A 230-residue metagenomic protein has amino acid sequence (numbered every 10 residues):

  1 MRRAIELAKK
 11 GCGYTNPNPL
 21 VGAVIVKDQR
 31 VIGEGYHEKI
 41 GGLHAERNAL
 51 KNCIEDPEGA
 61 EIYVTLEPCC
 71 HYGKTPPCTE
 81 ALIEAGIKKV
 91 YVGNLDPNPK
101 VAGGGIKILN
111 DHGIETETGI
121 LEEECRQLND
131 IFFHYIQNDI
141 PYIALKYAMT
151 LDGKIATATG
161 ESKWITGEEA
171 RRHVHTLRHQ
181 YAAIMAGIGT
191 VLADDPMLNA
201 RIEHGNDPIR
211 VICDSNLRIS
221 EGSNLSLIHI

Functional and structural regions predicted by a protein language model:
M1-L7, E123-L128, S162: Short, positively charged
M1-N16, Y135: Short, basic/aromatic recognition patches
A4, G22, C69, L109 (+3 more regions): Residue-level signal for inorganic ion chemistry
P17-L20, Y142-I143: Short, small/polar residue-rich loop motifs at catalytic or cofactor-binding pockets
V21-K27, Y147-A148: Short beta-strand scaffold segments in enzyme catalytic cores
I25-E124, I209, I228: Zn2+-dependent cytidine deaminase-like catalytic core
L128-Q137: Flexible, polar/acidic helix-loop-strand segments at domain edges
H134, L145-Y147, L151, I155-I228: Active-site ligand-binding patch in enzyme domains
